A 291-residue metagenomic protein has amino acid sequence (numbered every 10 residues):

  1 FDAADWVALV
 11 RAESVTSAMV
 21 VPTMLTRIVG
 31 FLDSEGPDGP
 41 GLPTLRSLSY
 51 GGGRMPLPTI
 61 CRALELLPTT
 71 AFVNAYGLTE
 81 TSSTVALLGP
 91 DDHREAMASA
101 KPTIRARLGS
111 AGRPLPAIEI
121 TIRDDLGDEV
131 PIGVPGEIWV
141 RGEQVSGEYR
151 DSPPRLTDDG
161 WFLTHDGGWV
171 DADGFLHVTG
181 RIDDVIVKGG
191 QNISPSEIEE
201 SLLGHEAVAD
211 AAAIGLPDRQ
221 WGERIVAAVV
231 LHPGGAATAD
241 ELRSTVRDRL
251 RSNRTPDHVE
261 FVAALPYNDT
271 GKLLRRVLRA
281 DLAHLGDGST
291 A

Functional and structural regions predicted by a protein language model:
F1-E13, T23, F31-L32, I193-I198 (+1 more regions): ATP-dependent adenylate-forming carboxylate-activation enzymes
V7, V15-V20, V29-A106, E119 (+1 more regions): Gly/Ser/Thr-rich phosphate-binding loop
A18, G142, G147-E148, H165-T255 (+3 more regions): AMP-binding/adenylate-forming catalytic core of the ANL superfamily
M24-L25, M55, V145: Alpha-helix capping/helix-boundary segments
L42-L45, L115, V208, P256: Core-facing hydrophobic residues within beta-strands of well-ordered domains
G52, G77, G112, D166 (+1 more regions): Active-site glycine-centered loops adjacent to acidic/histidine catalytic or metal-binding residues that shape
R94, S110-A117, D125-D158, I193: Conserved ATP/PPi-binding loop(s) of AMP-dependent carboxylate-activating enzymes
A280-A291: Acidic/polar alpha-helix N-cap and adjacent early helical turns within long charge-rich amphipathic helices/linkers
